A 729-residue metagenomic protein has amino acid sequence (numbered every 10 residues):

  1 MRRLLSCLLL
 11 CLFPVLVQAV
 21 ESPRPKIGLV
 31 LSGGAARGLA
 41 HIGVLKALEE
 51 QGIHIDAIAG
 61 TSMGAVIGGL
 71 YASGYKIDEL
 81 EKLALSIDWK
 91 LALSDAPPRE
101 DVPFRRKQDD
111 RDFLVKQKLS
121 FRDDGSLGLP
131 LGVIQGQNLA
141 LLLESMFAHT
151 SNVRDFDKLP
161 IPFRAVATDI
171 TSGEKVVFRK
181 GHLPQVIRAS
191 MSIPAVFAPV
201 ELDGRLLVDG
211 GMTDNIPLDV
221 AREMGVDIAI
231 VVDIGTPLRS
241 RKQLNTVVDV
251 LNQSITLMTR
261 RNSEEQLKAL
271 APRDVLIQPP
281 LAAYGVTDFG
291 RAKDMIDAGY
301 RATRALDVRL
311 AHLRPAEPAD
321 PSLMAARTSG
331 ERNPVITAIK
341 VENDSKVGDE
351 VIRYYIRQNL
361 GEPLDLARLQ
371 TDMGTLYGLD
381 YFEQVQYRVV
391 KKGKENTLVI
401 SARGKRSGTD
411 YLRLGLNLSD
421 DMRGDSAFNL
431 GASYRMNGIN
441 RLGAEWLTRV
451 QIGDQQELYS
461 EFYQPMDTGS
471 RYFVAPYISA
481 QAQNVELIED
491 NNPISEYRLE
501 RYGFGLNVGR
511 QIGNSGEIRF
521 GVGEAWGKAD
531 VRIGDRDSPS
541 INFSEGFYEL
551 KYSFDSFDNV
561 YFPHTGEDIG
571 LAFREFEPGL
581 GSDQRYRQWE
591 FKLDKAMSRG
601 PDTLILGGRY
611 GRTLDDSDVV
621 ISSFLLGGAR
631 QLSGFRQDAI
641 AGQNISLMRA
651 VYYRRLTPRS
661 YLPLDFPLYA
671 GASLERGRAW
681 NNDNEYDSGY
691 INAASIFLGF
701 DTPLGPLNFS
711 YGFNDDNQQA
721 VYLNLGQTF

Functional and structural regions predicted by a protein language model:
M1-L4: Positively charged n-region of N-terminal signal peptides that target proteins for export
S6-V15: Bacterial N-terminal signal peptides
A19-T61, G69-V385, V390, K405-R406: Patatin-like phospholipase
A167-I170, R179, P279, N343-S345 (+10 more regions): Flexible glycine-/small-residue-rich
A367, D372, Q384-K551, F557 (+2 more regions): Gram-negative/organellar outer-membrane beta-barrel architecture
D380, S407, R423-A427, R441 (+12 more regions): Transmembrane beta-barrel outer-membrane domains
T397-V399, Y411-D421, D537, E545-L668 (+4 more regions): C-terminal outer-membrane beta-barrel translocator/porin domains of Gram-negative envelope proteins and their
